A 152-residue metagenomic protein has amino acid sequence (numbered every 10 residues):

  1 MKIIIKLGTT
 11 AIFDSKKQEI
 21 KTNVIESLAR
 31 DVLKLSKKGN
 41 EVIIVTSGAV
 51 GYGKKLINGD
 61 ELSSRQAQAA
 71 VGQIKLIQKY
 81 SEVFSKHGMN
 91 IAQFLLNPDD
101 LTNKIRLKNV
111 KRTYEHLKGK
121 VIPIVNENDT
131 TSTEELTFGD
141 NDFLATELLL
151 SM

Functional and structural regions predicted by a protein language model:
M1-M152: Nucleotide/pyrophosphate-binding catalytic subdomain
